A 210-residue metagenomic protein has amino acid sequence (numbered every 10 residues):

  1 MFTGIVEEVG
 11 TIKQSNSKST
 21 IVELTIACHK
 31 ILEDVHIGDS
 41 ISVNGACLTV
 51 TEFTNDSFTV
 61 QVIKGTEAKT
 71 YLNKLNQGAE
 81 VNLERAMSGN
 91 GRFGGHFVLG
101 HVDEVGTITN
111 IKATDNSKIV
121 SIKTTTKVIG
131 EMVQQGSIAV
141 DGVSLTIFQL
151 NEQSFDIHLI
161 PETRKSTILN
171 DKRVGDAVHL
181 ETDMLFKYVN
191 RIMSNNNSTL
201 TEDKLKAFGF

Functional and structural regions predicted by a protein language model:
M1-F210: Conserved loop->alpha-helix
